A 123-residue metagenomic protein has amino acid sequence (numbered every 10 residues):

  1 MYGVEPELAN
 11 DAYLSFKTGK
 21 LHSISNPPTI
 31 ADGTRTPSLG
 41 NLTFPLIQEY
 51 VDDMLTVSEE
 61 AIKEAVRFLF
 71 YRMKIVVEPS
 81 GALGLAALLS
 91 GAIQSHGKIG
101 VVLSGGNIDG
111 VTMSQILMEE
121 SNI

Functional and structural regions predicted by a protein language model:
M1-I123: PLP-dependent amino-acid enzyme catalytic core
